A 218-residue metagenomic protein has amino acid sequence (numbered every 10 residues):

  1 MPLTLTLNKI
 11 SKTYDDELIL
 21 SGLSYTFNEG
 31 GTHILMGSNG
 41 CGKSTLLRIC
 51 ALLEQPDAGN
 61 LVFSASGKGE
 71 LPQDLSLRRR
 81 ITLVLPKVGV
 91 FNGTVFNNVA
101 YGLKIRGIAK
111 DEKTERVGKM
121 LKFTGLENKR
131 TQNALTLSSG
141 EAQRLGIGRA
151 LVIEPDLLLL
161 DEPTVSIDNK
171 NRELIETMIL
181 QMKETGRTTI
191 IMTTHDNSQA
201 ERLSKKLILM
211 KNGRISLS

Functional and structural regions predicted by a protein language model:
M36-S38: The feature captures the beta-strand-to-loop junction immediately N-terminal to the Walker
A51: Helix-to-loop junction immediately C-terminal to a conserved catalytic motif
K68-T82: ABC ATPase NBD coupling module
D111-K129: Conserved ABC ATPase "signature" region
N133-L137, E141: Conserved ABC ATPase signature
E154: Conserved catalytic motifs of ABC-family nucleotide-binding domains
L158-D161: Catalytic Walker B motif of ABC-type/P-loop ATPase nucleotide-binding domains
